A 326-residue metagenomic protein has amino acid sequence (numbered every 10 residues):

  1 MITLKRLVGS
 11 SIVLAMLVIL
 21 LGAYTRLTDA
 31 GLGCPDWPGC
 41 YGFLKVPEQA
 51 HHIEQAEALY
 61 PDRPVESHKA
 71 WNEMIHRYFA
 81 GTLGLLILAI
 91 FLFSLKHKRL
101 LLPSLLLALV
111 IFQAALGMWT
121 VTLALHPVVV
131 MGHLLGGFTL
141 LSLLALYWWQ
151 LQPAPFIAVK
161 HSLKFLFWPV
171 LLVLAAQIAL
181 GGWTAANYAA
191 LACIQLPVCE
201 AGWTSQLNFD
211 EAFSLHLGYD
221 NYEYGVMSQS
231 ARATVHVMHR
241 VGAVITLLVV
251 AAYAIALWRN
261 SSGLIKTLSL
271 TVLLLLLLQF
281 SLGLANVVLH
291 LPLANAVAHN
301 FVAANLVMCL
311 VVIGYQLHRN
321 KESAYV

Functional and structural regions predicted by a protein language model:
R6-P38, V173-T184: N-terminal signal-anchor transmembrane alpha helix
S10-L21, L102-T120, P169-Q177, T267-A285: Small-polar-interrupted transmembrane alpha-helices in polytopic inner-membrane proteins
Y24-D36, A114-L134, T184-Q195, R232 (+1 more regions): Interfacial helix-loop-helix junctions of multi-pass membrane proteins
A30-E73, A190-A231: Extracytosolic (periplasmic/ER-lumenal) interhelical loops and adjacent juxtamembrane/interface segments of multi-pass
W71-L88, V128-L140, T234-A252, A296-N305: Membrane-interface loop-to-helix entry segments
L92-S104, H161, A254-V272: Membrane-interface helix-loop-helix junctions at transmembrane boundaries of multi-pass membrane enzymes, predominantly
L101-L146, Q150-P153: Long, hydrophobic, well-ordered secondary-structure blocks that form the structural core and pocket-lining surfaces
L146-L163, M308-V326: A juxtamembrane structural motif centered on a specific transmembrane helix
